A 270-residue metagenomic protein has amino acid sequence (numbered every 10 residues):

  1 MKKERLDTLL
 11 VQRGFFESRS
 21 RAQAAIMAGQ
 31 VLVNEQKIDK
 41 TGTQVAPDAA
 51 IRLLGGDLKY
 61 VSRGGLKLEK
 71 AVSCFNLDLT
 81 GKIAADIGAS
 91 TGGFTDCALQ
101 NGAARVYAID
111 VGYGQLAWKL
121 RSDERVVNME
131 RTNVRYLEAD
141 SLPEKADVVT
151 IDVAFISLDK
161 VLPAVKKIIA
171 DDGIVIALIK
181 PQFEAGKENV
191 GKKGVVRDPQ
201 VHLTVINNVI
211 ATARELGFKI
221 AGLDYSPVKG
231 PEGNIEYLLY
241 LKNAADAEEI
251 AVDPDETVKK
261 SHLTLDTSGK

Functional and structural regions predicted by a protein language model:
M1-A49, I83-A84: A basic, amphipathic helix-loop patch mediating RNA/tRNA/ribosome contacts
V31, A104-Y107: Short beta-strand element of Class I
T80-S90: Conserved class I S-adenosyl-L-methionine
C97-R105: Conserved S-adenosyl-L-methionine
Y107-K160: S-adenosyl-L-methionine
D159-I176: A short glycine-rich, Lys/Arg-flanked "PGG" loop and its adjoining helix->strand segment in the class I
P181-D198: Short, glycine-/aromatic-enriched active-site segment of Class I SAM-dependent methyltransferases
I235-K270: Flexible, glycine-/basic-rich loop-and-beta segments that form/coincide with the SAM-dependent methyltransferase
